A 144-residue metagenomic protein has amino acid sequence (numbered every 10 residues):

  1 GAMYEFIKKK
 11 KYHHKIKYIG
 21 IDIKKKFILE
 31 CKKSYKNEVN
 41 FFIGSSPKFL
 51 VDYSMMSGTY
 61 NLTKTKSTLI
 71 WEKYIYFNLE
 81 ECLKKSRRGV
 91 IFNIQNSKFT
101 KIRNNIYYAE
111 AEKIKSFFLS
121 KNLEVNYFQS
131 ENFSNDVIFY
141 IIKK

Functional and structural regions predicted by a protein language model:
G1-H14: Conserved SAM-binding loop of SAM-dependent methyltransferases across substrates and taxa, primarily the Class I
I16-D22: Conserved SAM-binding motif I beta-strand of class I
K24-K26: Conserved SAM/SAH-binding beta-strand->alpha-helix loop
C31-K32: Conserved SAM-binding loop
Y35-S46: Conserved SAM-binding strand-loop segment of SAM-dependent methyltransferases
D52-E72: A short SAM/SAH-binding and catalytic strip from SAM-dependent methyltransferases
L79, S86-N96: Conserved beta-strand signature within the Rossmann-like core of class I S-adenosyl-L-methionine
N105-N122, N126-Y127: Short alpha-helix
